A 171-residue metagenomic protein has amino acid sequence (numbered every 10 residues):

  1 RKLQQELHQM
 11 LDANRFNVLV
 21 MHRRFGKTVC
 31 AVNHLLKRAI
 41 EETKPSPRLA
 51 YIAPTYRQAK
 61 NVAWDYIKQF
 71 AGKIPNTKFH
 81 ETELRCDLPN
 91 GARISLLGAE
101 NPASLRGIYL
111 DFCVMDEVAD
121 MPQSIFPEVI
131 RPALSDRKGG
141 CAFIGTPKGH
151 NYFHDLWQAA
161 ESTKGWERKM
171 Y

Functional and structural regions predicted by a protein language model:
R1-Y171: Phosphate/NTP-binding elements of NTP-utilizing enzymes
